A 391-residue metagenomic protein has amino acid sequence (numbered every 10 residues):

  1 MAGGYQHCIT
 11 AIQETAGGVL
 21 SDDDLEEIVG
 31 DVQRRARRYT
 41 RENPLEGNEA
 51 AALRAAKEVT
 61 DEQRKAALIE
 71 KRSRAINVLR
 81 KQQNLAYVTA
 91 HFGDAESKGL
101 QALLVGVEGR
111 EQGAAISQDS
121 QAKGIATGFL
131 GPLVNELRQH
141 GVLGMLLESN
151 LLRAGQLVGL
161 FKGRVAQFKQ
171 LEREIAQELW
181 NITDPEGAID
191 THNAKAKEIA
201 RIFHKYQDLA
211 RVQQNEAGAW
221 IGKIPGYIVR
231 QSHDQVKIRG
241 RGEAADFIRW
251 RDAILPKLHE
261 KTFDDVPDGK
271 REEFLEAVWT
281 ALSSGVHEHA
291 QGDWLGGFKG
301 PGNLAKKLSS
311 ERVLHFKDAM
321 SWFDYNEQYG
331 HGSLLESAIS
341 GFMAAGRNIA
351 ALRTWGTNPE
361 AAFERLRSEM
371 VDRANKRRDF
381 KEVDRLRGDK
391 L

Functional and structural regions predicted by a protein language model:
M1-L391: Structural preference for well-ordered, secondary-structure-rich domains
